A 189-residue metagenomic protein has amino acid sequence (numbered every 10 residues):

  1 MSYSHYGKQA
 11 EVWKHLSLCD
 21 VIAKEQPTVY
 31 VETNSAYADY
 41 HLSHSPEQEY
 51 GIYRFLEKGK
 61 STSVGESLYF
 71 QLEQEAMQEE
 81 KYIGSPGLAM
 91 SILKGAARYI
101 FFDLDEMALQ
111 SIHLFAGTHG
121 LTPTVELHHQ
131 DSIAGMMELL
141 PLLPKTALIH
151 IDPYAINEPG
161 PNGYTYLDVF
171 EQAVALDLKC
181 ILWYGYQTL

Functional and structural regions predicted by a protein language model:
M1-L189: Class I S-adenosyl-L-methionine-dependent methyltransferase catalytic core
